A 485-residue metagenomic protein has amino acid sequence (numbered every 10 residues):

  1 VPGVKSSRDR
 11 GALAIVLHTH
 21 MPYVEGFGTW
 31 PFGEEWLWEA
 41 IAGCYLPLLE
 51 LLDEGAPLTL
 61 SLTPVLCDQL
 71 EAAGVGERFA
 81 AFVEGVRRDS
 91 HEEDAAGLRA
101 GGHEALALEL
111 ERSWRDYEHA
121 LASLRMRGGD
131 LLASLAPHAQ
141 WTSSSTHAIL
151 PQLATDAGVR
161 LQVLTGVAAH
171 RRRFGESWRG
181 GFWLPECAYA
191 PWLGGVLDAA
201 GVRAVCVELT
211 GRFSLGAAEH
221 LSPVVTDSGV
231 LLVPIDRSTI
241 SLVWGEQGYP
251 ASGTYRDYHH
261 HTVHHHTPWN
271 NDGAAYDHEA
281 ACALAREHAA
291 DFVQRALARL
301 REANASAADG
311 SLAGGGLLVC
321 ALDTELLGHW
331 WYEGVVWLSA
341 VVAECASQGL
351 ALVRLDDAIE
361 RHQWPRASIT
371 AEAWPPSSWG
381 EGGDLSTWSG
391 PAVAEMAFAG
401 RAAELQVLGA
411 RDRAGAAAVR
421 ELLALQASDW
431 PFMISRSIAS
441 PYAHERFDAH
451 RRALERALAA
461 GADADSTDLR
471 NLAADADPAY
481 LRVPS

Functional and structural regions predicted by a protein language model:
V4-H119, A217-S485: Active-site and substrate-binding clefts of carbohydrate-active enzymes
E92-Q152: Active-site-proximal, well-structured secondary-structure segments within enzyme catalytic domains
R125-L135, L150-G229, C282-L284, H288 (+4 more regions): Gly/Pro-rich turn-and-neighbor structural signature
